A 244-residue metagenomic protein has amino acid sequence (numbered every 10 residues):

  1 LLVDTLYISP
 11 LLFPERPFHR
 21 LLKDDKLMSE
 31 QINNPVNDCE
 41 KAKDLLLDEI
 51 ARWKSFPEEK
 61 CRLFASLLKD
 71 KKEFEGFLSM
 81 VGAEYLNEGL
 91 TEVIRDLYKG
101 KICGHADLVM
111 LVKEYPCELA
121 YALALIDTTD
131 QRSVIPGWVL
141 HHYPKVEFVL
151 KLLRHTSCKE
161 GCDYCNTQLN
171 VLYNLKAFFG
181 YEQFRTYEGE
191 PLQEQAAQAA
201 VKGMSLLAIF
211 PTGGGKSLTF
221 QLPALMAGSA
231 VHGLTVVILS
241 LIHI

Functional and structural regions predicted by a protein language model:
L2-D24: Short alpha-helix plus adjacent loop in nuclease-associated cores
L22-L108, V112, L123: Acidic, Mg2+-coordinating catalytic module of metal-dependent nucleases/exonucleases that use a two-metal-ion mechanism
C117-T167: Interdomain "pre-motor" coupling segment immediately N-terminal to P-loop NTPase/helicase cores
D163-I209: Conserved pre-motif I regulatory segment
G203-L222: Walker A/P-loop
A227-G233: Post-Walker A helix-loop "phosphate-sensing" segment adjacent to the P-loop in P-loop NTPases
T235-L239: Conserved RecA-like ASCE P-loop NTPase motor core of nucleic-acid helicases/translocases
H243-I244: Conserved small/polar residues in nucleotide/adenosyl-binding loops
